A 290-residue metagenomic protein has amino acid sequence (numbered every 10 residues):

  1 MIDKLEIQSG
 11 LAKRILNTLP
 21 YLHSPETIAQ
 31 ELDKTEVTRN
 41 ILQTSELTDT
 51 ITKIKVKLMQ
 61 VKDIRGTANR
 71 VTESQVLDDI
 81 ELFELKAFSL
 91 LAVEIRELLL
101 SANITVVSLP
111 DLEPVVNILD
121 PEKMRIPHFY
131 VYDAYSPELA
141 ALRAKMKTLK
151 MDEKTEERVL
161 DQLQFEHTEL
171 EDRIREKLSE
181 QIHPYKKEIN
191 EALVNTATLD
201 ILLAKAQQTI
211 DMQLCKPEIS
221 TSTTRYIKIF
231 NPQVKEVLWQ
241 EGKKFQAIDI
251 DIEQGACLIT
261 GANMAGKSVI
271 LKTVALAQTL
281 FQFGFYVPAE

Functional and structural regions predicted by a protein language model:
M1-E138: Conserved amphipathic alpha-helical "coupling/scaffold" segments that transmit conformational changes between domains
L47, L178-H183, C257-G261: Glycine- and acidic
K55-V56, E176, M212: Short coil/turn segments at secondary-structure boundaries
G66-E73, E94-I104, A144-M151, F165-D172 (+4 more regions): Charged/polar positions within long, soluble alpha-helices
E113-D200: Extended, charged alpha-helical coiled-coil/arm scaffolds that mediate oligomerization and mechanical coupling in large
E191-A265, Q278-E290: Conserved NTPase motor "head" modules and their coupling/switch loops across ABC/AAA+ ATPases, GTPases, and GHKL ATPases
A265-K267, L271: Conserved glycine(s) of the Walker
